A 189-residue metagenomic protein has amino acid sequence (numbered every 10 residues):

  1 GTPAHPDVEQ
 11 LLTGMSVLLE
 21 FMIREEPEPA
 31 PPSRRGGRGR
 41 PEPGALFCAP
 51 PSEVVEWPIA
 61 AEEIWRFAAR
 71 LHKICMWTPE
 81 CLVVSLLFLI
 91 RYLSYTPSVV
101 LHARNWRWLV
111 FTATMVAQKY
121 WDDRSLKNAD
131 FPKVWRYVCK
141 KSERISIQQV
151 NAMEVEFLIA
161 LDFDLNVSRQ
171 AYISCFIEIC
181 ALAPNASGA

Functional and structural regions predicted by a protein language model:
G1-E80, I90-S98, N151, V155 (+1 more regions): Acidic, Ser/Thr/Pro-rich regulatory low-complexity segments at or just upstream of the first helical elements of major
A69-R70, V83-R91, R107-Y120: Contiguous, well-ordered alpha-helical segments that form the cores/surfaces of helical PPI scaffolds
V100-A103: Trihelical helix-turn-helix/Myb-like DNA-binding core that engages the DNA major groove
N105-A117, W121-D162, N166-S168: Alpha-helical bundle/repeat cores within regulatory domains of eukaryotic proteins
